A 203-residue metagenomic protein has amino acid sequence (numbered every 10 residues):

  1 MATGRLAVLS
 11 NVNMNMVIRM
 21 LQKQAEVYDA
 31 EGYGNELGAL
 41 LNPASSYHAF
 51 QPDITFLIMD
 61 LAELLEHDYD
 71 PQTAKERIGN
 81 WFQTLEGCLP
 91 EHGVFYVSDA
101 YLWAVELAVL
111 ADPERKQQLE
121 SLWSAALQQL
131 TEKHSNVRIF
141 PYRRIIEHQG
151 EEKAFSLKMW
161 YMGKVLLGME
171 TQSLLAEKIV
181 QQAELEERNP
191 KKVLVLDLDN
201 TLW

Functional and structural regions predicted by a protein language model:
M1-L198, L202-W203: Extracellular glycan-modifying ectodomains
